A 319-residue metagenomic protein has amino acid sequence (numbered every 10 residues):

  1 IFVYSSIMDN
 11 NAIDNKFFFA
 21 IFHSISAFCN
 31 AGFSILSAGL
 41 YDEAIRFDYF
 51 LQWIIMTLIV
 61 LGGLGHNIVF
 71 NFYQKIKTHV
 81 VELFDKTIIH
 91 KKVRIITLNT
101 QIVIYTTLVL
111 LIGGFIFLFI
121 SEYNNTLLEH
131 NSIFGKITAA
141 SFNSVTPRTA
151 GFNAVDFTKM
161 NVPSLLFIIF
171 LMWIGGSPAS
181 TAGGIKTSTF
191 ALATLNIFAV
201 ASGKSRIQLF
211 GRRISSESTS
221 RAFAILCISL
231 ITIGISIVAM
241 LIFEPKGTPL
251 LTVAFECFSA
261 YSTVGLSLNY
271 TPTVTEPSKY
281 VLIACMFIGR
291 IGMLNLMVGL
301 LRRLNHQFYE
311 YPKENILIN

Functional and structural regions predicted by a protein language model:
I1-N319: Membrane-proximal intracellular helices of multi-pass ion channels
